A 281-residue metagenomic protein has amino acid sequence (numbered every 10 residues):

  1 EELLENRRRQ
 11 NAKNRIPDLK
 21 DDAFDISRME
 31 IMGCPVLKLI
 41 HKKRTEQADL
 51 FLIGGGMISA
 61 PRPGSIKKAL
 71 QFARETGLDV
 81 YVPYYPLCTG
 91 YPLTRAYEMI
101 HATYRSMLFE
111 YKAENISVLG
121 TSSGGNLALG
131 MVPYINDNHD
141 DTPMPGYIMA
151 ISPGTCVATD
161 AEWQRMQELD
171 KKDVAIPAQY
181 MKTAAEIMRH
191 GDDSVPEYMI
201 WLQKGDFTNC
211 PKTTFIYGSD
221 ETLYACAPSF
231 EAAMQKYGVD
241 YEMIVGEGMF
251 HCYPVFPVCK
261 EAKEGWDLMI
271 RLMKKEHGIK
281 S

Functional and structural regions predicted by a protein language model:
E1-N6, Q47, A113, G130-S281: Alpha/beta hydrolase fold serine-hydrolase catalytic domain that processes acyl esters and thioesters
E1-R44, S194, S281: A glycine/proline-hinged amphipathic helix-loop "lid/cap" segment that gates access to hydrophobic ligand pockets
E46-G55: Short beta-strand element of the alpha/beta-hydrolase
G56, Y85-T89, T155, F250: Alpha/beta-hydrolase active-site loop signature
P61-P63, P92-L93, A161, C226: Conserved catalytic-core motifs of eukaryotic protein kinase domains, centered on the activation segment
R62, K68-A69, Y81-N115, C259-A262: Catalytic nucleophile-loop/oxyanion-hole region of alpha/beta-hydrolase and closely related hydrolase-like folds
V118-G120, I151: Short beta-strand immediately N-terminal to the catalytic nucleophile in serine-hydrolase-like folds
G120, G124, A128: Gly/Ala-rich beta-loop-alpha elbow adjacent to hydrolase catalytic centers
